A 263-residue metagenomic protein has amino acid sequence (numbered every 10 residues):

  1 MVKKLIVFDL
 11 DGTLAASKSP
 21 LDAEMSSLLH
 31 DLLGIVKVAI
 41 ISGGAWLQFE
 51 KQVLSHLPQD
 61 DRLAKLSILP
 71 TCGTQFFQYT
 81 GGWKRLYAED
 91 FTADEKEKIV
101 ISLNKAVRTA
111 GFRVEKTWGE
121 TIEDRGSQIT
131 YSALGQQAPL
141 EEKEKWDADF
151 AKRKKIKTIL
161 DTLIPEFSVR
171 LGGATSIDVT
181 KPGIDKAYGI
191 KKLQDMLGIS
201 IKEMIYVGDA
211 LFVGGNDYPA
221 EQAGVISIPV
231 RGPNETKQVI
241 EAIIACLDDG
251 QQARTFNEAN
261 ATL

Functional and structural regions predicted by a protein language model:
M1-K3, I35, L63-K65, G126 (+1 more regions): A general structural motif
M1-L5, L21-D22, T180-P182, K186-L263: Mg2+-dependent phosphoryl-transfer enzymes with acidic/Ser/Thr/Gly-rich catalytic loops
V2-V7, E24-V36, I159, L163 (+1 more regions): A short, Lys/Arg-enriched amphipathic alpha-helix followed by its capping loop at the start of a domain
F8-D11, T71-G73, R125, S132-Q136: Short loop/turn segments at strand-loop or loop-helix junctions that form parts of catalytic or ligand-binding pockets
P20-W118: Active-site phosphate-binding/coordination module
V114-I205, N216: Conserved acidic, metal-coordinating active-site core of Asp-based, Mg2+-dependent phosphoryl-transfer enzymes
